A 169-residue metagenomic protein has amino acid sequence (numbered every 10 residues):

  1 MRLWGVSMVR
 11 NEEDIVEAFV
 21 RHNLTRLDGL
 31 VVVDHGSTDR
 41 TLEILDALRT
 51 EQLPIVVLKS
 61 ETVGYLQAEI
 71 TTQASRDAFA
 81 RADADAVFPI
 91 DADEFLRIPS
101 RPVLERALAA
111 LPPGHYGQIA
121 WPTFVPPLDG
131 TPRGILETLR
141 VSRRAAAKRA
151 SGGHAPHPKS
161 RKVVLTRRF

Functional and structural regions predicted by a protein language model:
W4, R40-P89, R97: Active-site-proximal specificity loops/subdomain of glycosyltransferases
W4-R21, G36: Active-site beta-to-alpha loop of glycosyltransferases that engages the nucleotide-sugar donor
L24: Gly/Ala-rich phosphate-binding loop of Rossmann-like dinucleotide-binding domains, activating on the conserved
D28-G36, L58-S60: Short beta-strand/loop segment that forms part of the nucleotide-sugar
H35, I90-D91, P99: Active-site acidic Asp-centered loop
A68-T72, I98-F169: Catalytic-site signature of metal-activated, phosphate-bearing donor transferases, centered on the GT-A/GT-A-like
F88-D91, L104: Divalent cation-coordinating acidic motifs and surrounding scaffolds that mediate Ca2+/Mg2+/Mn2+/Zn2+-dependent binding
